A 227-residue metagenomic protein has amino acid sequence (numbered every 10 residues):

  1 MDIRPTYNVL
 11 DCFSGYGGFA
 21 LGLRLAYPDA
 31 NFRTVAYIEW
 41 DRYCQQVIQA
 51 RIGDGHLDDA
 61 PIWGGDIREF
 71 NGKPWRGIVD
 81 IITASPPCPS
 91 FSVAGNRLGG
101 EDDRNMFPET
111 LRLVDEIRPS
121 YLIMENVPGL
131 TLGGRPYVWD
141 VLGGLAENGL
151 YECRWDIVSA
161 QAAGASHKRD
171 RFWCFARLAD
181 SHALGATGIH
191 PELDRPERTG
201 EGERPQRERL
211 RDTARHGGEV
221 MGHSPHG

Functional and structural regions predicted by a protein language model:
M1-R4, S166-K168: Short, flexible hinge/linker loops that cap or flank conserved catalytic cores
I3, D29-N31, H56, R76 (+2 more regions): Alpha-helix termination/capping residues and helix-transition junctions
P5-V9: Extreme N-terminal starter segment of soluble prokaryotic enzymes
L10-R68: SAM cofactor-binding core of SAM-dependent methyltransferases, primarily the Rossmann-like beta-alpha-beta module
Y16, P86-P87: Active-site glycine-rich loops that stabilize anionic/oxyanionic intermediates across multiple enzyme folds
G65, T83-A84, M124: Redox-cofactor binding/interface segments in oxidoreductases and associated redox assembly factors
F70-V79, P89-G227: Class I S-adenosyl-L-methionine
